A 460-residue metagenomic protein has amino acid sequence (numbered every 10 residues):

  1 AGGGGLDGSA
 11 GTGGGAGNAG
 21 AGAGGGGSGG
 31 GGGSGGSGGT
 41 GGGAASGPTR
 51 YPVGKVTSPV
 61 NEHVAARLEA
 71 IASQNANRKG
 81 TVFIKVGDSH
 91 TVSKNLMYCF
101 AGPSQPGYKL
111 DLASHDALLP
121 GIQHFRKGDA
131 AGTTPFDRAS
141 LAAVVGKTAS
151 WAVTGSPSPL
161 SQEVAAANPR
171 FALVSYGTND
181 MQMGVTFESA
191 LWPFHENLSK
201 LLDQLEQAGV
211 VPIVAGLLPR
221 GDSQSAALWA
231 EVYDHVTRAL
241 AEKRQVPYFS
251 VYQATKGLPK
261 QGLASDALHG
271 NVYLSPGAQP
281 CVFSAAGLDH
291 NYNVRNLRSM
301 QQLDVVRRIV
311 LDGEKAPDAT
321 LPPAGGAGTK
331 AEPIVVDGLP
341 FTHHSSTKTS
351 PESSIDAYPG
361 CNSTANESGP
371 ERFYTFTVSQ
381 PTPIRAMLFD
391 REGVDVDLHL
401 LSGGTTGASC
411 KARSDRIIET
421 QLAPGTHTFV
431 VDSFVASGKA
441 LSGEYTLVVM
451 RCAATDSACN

Functional and structural regions predicted by a protein language model:
A1-S46: Ser/Thr-rich, Pro/Gly/Ala-heavy low-complexity intrinsically disordered linkers and tails of secreted extracellular
A44-S93, L311-E314, T320: N-terminal module-boundary/linker segments of secreted carbohydrate-active enzymes
A76-P193: Conserved SGNH/GDSL esterase-like catalytic core that processes O-acyl groups on lipids and polysaccharides
S89-S93, G177-M183, L218-S223, Q253-L258 (+2 more regions): Solvent-exposed loop/turn segments at secondary-structure junctions within structured extracellular/periplasmic domains
N179, L201-H235: Active-site segments of SGNH/GDSL-like serine hydrolases that catalyze O-acetyl group transfer/hydrolysis on lipids
R220-P322: Catalytic His-Asp segment of secreted/periplasmic serine-dependent ester chemistry enzymes
P323-H343, S368-S379, E392, H399-T406 (+1 more regions): C-terminal edge strands of extracellular/lumenal beta-sandwich accessory domains
E352-E371, G407-R413: Extracellular beta-rich ligand/substrate-recognition surface
